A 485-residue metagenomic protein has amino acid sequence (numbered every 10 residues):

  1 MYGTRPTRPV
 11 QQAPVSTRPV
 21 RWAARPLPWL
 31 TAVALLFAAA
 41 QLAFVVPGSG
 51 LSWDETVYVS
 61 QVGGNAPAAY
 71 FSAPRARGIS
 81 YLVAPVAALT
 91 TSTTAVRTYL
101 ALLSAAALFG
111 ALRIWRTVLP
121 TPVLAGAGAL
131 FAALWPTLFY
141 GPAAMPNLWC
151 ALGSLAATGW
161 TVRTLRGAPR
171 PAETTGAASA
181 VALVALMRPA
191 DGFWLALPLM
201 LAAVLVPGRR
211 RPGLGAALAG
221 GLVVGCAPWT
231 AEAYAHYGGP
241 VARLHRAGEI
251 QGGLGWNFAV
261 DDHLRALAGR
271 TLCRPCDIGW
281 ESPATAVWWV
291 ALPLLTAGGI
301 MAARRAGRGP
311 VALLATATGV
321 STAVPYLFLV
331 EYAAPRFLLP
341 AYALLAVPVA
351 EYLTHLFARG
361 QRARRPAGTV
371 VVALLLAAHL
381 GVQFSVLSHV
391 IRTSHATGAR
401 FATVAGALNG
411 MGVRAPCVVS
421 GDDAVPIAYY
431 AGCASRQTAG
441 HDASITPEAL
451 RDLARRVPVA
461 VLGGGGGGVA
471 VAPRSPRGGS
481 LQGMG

Functional and structural regions predicted by a protein language model:
T31-A34, V223, V347, L353-L387: Signature aromatic-anchored transmembrane alpha helix within multi-pass, membrane-resident enzymes that catalyze glycan
V33-F37, V181, P198, V223 (+3 more regions): Transmembrane alpha-helix segments characteristic of polytopic inner-membrane glycan-assembly/cell-envelope
Q41, P212-T285: Membrane-lumen/periplasm interface segments of specific transmembrane helices in polyprenyl phosphate-linked
V46-S60, Y70-V83, T94, H236-L244 (+1 more regions): Extracytoplasmic catalytic/substrate-binding loops of multi-pass membrane glycan-assembly enzymes
L100, P136, P142-C150, A334: Short acidic/glycine- and proline-prone juxtamembrane loop motifs at membrane-interface regions of multi-pass membrane
R163-R166, R170-T174, F193-V223: Perimembrane helix-loop-helix junctions
A203, C273-P310, G319-T322: Hydrophobic, aromatic-rich transmembrane alpha-helices and their immediate juxtamembrane boundary segments
S394, G398, G406-P447, L453 (+1 more regions): Short periplasmic/luminal acceptor-recognition loop of GT-C membrane glycosyltransferases, typified by
